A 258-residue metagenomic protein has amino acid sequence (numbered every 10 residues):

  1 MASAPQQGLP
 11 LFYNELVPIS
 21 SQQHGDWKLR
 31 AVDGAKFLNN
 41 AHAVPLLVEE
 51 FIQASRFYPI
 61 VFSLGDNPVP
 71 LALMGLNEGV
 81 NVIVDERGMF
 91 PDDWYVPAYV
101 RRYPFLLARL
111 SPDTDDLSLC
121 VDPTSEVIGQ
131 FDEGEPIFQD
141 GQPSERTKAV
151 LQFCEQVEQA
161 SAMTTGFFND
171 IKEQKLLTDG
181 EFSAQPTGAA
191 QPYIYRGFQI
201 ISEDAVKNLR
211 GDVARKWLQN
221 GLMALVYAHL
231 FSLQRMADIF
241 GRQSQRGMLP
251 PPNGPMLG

Functional and structural regions predicted by a protein language model:
M1-G75: Short, extreme N-terminal leader segments that mark the start of a protein/domain
A35-A41, G79-V84, G88, A160-G166: Short, basic/low-complexity N-terminal boundary segments at the transition from targeting/disordered tails
V48-Q53, V96-A98, S111, E173-L176: Short linear motifs in intrinsically disordered
A54-F57, R101-R102, L177-D179: A short, compositionally biased
S63, V69-I137: Aromatic- and glycine-enriched beta-alpha-beta binding-site module
L107-G258: A contiguous, surface-oriented mixed alpha/beta subdomain in the mid-to-C-terminal portion of proteins that forms
